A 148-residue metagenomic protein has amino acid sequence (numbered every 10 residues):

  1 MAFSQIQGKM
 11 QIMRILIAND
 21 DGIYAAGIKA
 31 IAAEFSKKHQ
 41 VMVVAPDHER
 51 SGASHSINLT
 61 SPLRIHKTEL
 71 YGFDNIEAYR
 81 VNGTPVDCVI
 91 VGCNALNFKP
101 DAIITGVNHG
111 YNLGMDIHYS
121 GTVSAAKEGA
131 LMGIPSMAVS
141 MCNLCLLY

Functional and structural regions predicted by a protein language model:
A2-I12: Short, Lys/Arg-enriched N-terminal segments with co-localized hydrophobic residues within the first ~10-30 amino acids
I15, A26-A95, K99: A cross-family phosphate/adenosyl-ligand binding-site feature
A18, V44-P46, T105-N108, V139-S140: Short beta-strand segments
D21, E49, T84-P85, N108-Y111: Short glycine-rich anion-binding loops that position phosphate/pyrophosphate groups of nucleotides and phosphorylated
Y111-S120: Glycine/threonine-rich flexible loop motifs
A125-A130: Hydrophobic/aromatic ligand-binding patch that stacks against planar heteroaromatic rings of cofactors or nucleotides
Y148: Conserved small/polar residues in nucleotide/adenosyl-binding loops
